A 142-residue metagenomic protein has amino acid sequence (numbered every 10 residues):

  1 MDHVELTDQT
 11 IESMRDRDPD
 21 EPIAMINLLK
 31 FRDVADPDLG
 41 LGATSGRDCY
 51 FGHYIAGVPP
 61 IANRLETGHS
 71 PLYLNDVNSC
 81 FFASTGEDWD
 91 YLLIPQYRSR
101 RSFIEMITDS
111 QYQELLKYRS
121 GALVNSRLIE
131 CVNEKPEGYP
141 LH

Functional and structural regions predicted by a protein language model:
M1-Y91, R98, S102, V132-H142: Short S/T/G/P-rich N-terminal loop/turn motif that feeds into the first structured element of a domain
I94, R101-H142: Short, Lys/Arg-rich amphipathic alpha-helical interaction segments that bind nucleic acids or acidic protein surfaces
